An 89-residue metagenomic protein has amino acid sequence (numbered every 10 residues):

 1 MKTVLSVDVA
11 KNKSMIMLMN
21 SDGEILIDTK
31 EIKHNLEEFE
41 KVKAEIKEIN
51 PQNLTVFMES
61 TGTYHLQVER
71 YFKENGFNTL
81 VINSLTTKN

Functional and structural regions predicted by a protein language model:
M1-N89: Phosphate- and other anionic-substrate recognition elements at nucleic-acid/protein interfaces
